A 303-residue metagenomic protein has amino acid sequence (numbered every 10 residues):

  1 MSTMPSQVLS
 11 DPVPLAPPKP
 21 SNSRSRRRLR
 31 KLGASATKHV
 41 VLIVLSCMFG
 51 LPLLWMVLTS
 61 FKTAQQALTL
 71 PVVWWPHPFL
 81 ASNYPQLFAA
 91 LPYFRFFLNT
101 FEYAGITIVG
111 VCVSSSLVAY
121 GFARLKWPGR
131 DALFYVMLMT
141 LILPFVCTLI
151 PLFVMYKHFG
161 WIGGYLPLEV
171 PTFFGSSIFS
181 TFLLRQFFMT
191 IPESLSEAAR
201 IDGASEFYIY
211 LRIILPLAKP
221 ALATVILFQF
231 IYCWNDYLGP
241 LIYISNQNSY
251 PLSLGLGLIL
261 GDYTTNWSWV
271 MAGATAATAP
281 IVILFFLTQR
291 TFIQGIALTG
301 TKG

Functional and structural regions predicted by a protein language model:
M1-S2, A36: Intrinsically disordered/low-complexity terminal segments and short unstructured peptides
S2-K31: Short, Lys/Arg-rich, polar N-terminal cytosolic tail immediately upstream of the first transmembrane signal-anchor
S35-G303: A structural signal for multi-pass alpha-helical bundles of membrane permease subunits that mediate small-molecule
